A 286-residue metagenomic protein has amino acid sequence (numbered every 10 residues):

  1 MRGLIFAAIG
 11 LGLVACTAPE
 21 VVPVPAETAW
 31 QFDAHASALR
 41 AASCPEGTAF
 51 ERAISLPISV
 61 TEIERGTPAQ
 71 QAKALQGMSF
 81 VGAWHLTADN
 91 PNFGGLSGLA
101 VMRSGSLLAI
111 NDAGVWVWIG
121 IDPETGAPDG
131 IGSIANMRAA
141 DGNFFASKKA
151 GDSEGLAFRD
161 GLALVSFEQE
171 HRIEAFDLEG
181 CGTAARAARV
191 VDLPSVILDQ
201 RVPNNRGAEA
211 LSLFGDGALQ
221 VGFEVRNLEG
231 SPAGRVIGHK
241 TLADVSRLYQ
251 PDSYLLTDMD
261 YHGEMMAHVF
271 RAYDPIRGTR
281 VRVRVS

Functional and structural regions predicted by a protein language model:
M1-L4: Positively charged n-region of N-terminal signal peptides that target proteins for export
F6-V14: Bacterial N-terminal signal peptides
T17-S286: Sequence/structural signature of beta-propeller domains
